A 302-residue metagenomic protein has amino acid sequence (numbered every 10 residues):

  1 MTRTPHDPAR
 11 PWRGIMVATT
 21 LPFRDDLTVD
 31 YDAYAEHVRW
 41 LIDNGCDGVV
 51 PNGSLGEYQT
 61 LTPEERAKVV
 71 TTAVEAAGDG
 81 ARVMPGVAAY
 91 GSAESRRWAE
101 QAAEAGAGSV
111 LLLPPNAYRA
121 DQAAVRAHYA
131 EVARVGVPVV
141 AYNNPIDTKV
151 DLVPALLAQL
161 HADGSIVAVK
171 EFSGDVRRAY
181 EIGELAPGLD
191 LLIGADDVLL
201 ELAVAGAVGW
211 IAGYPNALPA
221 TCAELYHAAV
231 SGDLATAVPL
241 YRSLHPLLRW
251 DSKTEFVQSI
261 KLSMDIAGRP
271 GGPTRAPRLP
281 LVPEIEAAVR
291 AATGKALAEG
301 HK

Functional and structural regions predicted by a protein language model:
T2-T4, P11-P22, N44-C46, V204-A207 (+1 more regions): C-terminal alpha-helical cap/extension of soluble enzyme domains
R3-K149, Q159: Active-site beta->alpha loop and helix N-cap motifs at the rims of alpha/beta catalytic domains
M16, L55-Y58, A88, D196 (+3 more regions): Gly/Ser/Thr-rich beta-alpha loop segments that engage phosphate groups in nucleotides
Y31, A35-V38, R126, P154 (+1 more regions): Short, amphipathic alpha-helical "lid/cap" segments that border enzyme active or binding sites
Y34, R66, V70, S95 (+5 more regions): A general structural signal for well-ordered alpha-helical segments in protein cores
L61-E64, R97, Q122-V125, L152-P154 (+4 more regions): Short secondary-structure transition/capping segments
E75-A81, A105-G106, V135-V137, H161-S165 (+4 more regions): Short helix-capping segments at alpha-helix termini
V135, I146-S252: Catalytic alpha/beta core domains of metabolic enzymes, predominantly
